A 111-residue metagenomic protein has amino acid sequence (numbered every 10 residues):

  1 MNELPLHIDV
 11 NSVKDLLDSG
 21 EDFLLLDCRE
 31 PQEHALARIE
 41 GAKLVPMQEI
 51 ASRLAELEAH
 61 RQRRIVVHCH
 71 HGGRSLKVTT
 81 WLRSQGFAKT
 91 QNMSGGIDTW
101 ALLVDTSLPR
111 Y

Functional and structural regions predicted by a protein language model:
M1-L24, C28-R64, G73-Y111: Rhodanese-like catalytic fold shared by cysteine-dependent sulfurtransferases and DSP/PTP-type phosphatases
V67-H68: Short, surface-exposed ligand- or partner-binding patches at beta-edge/loop junctions that are enriched in aromatics
